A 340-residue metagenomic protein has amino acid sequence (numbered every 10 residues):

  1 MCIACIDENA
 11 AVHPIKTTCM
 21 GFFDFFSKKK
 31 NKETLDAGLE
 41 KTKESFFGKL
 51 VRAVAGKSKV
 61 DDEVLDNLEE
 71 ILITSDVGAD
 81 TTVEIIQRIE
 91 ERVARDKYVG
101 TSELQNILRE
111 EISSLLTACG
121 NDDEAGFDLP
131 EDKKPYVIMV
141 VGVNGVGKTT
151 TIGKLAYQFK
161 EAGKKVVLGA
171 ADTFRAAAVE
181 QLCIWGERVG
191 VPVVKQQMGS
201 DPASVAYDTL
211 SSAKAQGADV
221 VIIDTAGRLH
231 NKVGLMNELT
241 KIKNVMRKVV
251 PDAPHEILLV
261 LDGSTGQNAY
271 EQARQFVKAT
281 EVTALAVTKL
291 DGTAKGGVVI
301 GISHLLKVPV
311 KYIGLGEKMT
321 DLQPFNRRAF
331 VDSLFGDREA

Functional and structural regions predicted by a protein language model:
M1-M139, Y157, E161, K165-L168 (+2 more regions): Non-catalytic terminal/linker segments enriched in charged/polar, low-complexity residues
E110-S113, C119-A340: P-loop/Walker A NTP-binding module and the surrounding RecA-like catalytic core of P-loop NTPases
